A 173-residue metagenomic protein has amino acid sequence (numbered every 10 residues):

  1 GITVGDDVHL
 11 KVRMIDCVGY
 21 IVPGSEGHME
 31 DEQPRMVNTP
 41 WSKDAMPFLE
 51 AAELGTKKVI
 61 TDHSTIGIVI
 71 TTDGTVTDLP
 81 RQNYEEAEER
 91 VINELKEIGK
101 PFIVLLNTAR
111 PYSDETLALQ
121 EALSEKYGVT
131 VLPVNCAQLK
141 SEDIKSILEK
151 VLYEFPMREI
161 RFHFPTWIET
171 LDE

Functional and structural regions predicted by a protein language model:
G1, V12-R13, S42-K43, E88 (+1 more regions): Metallocofactor- and cofactor-centric catalytic cores in central/energy metabolism, strongly enriched
G1-N38: Conserved G1/Walker A P-loop phosphate-binding module
T3-V8, V59-H63, E94-G99, S124-E125: Conserved catalytic network of the ASCE P-loop NTPase/AAA+ motor domain
V18-V22, D73-V76, A109-Y112, Q138-K140: Conserved nucleotide-binding/hydrolysis micro-motifs of P-loop NTPases
P23-G27, D78-N83, S113-L117: Conserved ATPase-coupling elements of RecA-like P-loop NTPase cores
E26-D78, L95: Inter-motif core of Ras-like GTPase G domains
N83-E89: Charged helix-capping and loop-helix junction motifs
R90, E94-I103, T108-L171: Canonical P-loop GTPase G-domain recognition
